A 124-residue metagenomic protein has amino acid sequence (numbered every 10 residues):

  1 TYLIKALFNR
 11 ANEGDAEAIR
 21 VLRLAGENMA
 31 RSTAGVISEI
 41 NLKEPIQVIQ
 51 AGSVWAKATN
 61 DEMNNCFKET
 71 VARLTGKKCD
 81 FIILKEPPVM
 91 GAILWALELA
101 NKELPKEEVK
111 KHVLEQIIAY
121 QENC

Functional and structural regions predicted by a protein language model:
T1-C124: ATP-binding/phosphotransfer module of carbohydrate and carboxylate kinases, centering on a glycine-rich
